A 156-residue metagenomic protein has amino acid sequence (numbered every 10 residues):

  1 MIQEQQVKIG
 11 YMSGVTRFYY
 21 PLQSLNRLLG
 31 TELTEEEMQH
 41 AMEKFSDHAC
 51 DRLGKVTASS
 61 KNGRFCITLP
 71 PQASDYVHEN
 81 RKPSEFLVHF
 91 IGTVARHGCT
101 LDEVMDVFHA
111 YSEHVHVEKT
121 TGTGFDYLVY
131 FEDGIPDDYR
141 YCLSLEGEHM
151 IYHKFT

Functional and structural regions predicted by a protein language model:
M1-F18, F90-G92: Positively charged, polyanion-binding regions of nucleic-acid-associated proteins
G14-L28: Short acidic, hydrophobic short linear motifs in intrinsically disordered regions
Y20, L33-E36, H40, H78-E85 (+1 more regions): Alpha-helix boundary/N-cap detector
N26-K55: Charge-enriched amphipathic alpha-helical scaffolds
H48-K82, G124, E132, E148-H149: Charged low-complexity interaction tracts in eukaryotic proteins
P83-F108: Long, charged/polar, surface-exposed segments that mediate recognition or autoinhibition
C99-S144, F155: A cross-family detector of function-defining hotspots
E148-T156: A short, surface-exposed interaction/processing loop segment used at functional sites
